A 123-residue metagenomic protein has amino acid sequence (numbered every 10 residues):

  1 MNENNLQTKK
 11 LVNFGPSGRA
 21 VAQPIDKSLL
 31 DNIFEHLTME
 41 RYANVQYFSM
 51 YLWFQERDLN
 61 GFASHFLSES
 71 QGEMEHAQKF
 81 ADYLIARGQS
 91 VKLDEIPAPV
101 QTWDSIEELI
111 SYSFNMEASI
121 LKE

Functional and structural regions predicted by a protein language model:
M1-E123: Iron-associated oxidoreductase/ferritin-like identity signal
